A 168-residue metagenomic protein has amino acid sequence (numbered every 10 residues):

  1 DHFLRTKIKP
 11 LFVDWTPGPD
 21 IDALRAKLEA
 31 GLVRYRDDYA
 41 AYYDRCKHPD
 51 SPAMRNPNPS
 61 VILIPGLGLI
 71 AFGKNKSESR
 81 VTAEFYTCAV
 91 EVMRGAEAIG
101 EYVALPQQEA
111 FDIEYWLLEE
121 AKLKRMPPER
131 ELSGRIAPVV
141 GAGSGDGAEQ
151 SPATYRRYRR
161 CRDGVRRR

Functional and structural regions predicted by a protein language model:
D1-S133: Domain-length cofactor-binding catalytic modules of enzymes
G143-S144: Conserved glycine-rich cofactor-binding loop
A148, P152: Residues forming the Rossmann-fold NAD(P)(H) cofactor-binding site
Y155: Anion (oxyanion) recognition and catalysis
Y158-R168: Conserved glycine-rich Rossmann-like NAD(P)H-binding loop of the short-chain dehydrogenase/reductase
